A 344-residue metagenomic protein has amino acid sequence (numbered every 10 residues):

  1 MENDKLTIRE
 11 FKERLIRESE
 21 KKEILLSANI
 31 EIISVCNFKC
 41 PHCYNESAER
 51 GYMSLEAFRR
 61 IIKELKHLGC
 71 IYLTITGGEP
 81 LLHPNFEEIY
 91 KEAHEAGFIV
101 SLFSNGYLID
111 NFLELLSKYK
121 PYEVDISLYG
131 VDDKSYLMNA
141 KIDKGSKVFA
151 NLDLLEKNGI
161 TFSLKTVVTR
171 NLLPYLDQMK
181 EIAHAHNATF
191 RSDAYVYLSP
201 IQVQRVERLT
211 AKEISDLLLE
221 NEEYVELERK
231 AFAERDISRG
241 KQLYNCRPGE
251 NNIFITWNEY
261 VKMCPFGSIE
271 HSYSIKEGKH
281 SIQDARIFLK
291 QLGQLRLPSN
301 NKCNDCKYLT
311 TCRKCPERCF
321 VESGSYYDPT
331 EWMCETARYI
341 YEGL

Functional and structural regions predicted by a protein language model:
M1-E49, K63-H67, Y260, Q283 (+1 more regions): N-terminal pre-core extensions flanking Radical SAM catalytic domains
N29, A188, R208-L209, E226-E342: Accessory C-terminal segments flanking Radical SAM cores
I32, E79-L82, S104, L108 (+3 more regions): Structured beta->alpha junctions
H42, Y72, E123, T189-R191 (+1 more regions): Residues at the N-termini of beta-strands
N45-Y52, L137-K144, V321-E322: Short glycine-enriched, charge-decorated loop/helix-capping segments at active-site entrances that position
A48-F103, Y107-Y119: Conserved Radical SAM active-site core
I99, S117-Y122, S127-E277: Radical SAM enzyme [4Fe-4S]-AdoMet core and its adjacent flexible, acidic and glycine-rich loops/tails across
